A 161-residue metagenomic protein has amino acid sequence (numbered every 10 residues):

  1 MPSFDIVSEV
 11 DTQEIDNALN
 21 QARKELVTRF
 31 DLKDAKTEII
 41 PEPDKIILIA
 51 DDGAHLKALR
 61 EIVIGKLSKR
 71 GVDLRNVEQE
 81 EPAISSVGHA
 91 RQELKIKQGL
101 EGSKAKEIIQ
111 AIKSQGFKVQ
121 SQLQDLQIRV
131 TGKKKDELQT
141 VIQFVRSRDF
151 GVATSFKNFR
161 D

Functional and structural regions predicted by a protein language model:
F4, E9-D16, K24, T28-R29 (+5 more regions): Short Lys/Arg-rich amphipathic alpha-helical segments
E9-N17, K95-G102: Short, surface-exposed ligand-recognition loops at beta-strand->loop->(often short) alpha-helix junctions that present
T28-K36, N76-E80, A105-F117: Short amphipathic beta-strand starts and helix->beta connectors
I40, R91-D161: Positively charged, low-complexity, intrinsically disordered RNA-binding extensions
I47-A50, S85-G88, T131-K133: Short, solvent-exposed polar/charged micro-motifs at secondary-structure junctions
L56-E93, K97: Helix-adjacent hinge/juxtasegments
